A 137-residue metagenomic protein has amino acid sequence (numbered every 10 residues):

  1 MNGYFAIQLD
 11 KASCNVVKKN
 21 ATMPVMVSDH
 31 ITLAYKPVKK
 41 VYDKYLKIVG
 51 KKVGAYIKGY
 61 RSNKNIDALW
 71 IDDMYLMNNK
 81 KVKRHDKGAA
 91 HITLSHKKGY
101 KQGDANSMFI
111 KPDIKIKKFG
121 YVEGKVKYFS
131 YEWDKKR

Functional and structural regions predicted by a protein language model:
M1-R137: Histidine-dependent nucleotide/RNA phosphoesterase domain, centered on the 2H-phosphoesterase fold with its duplicated
